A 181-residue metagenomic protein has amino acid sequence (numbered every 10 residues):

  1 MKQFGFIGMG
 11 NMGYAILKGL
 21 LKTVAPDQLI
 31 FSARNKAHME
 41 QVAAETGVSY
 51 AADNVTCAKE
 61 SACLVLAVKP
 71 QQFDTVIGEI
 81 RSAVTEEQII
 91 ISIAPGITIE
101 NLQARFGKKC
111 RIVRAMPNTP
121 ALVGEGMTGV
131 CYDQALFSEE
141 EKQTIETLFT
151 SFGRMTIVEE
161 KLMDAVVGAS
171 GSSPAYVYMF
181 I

Functional and structural regions predicted by a protein language model:
M1-A52, T56-K59, E125-G126: NAD(P)+-binding Rossmann beta1-loop-alpha1 motif at the extreme N-terminus of oxidoreductases
K2, D27, V48, Q88 (+2 more regions): A structural micro-motif
L17, I77, I181: Short-chain dehydrogenase/reductase
G19, T23, S32, E45 (+4 more regions): Change "in soluble alpha/beta enzymes" to "in soluble alpha/beta proteins
K36-A37, T46, N54-K59, C63-V130: Rossmann-like NAD(P)(H) cofactor-binding subdomain of soluble oxidoreductases
N101-R111, M127-A165, Y178-I181: Internal alpha-helical scaffold of NAD(P)-dependent oxidoreductase catalytic cores
A169: Catalytic, metal-anchored helix/loop core of enzyme active sites in primary metabolism
